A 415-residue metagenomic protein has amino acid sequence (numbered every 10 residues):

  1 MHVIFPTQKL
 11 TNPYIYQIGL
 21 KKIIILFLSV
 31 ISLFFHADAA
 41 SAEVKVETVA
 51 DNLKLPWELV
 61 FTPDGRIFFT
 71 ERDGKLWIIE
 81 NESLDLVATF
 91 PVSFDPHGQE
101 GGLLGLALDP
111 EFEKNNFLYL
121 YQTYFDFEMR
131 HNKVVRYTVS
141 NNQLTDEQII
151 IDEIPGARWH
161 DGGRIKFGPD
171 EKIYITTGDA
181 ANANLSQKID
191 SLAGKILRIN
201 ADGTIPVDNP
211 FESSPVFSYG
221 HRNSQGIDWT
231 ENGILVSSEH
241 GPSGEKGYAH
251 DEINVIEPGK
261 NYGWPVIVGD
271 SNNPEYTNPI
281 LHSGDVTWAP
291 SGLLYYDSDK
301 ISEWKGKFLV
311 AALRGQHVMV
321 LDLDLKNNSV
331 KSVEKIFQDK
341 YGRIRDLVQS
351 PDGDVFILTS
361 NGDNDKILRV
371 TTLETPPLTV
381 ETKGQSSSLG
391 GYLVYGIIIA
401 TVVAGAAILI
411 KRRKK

Functional and structural regions predicted by a protein language model:
A40-L53, T277-N278, K331-V333: A short helix->beta-strand "capping" segment at the edge of beta-propeller domains
T48-K54, A88-V92, H97-G98, I151-A157 (+3 more regions): Surface loop/turn motifs at the tips and blade-to-blade linkers of beta-strand repeat domains
F68-T70, L120, I175-T176, S237-S238 (+2 more regions): Residue position within the beta-strands of beta-propeller blades
F69-A88: Beta-propeller domains
P96, G101-L103, E111-E113, A180-E334 (+3 more regions): Beta-propeller domain segments
H131-K166: Asp-box/WD-like beta-propeller blade repeats and closely related beta-sheet repeat scaffolds
K383-I397: Juxtamembrane/start-of-transmembrane alpha-helix segments at the extracytoplasmic/lumenal side of membrane anchors
V403-K415: C-terminal membrane-anchoring or membrane-association module
